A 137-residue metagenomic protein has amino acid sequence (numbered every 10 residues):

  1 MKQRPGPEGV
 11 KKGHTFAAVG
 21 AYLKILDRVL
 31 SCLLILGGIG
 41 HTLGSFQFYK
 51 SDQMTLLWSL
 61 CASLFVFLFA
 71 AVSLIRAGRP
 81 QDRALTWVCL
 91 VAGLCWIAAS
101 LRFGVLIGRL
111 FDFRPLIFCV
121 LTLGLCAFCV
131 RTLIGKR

Functional and structural regions predicted by a protein language model:
K2-R4, G9-L34: Cytosolic juxtamembrane helix and N-cap/initiation of the first transmembrane helix
K24-I25, V105, T122-R137: Membrane-water interface at the C-terminal end of transmembrane alpha helices
D27-S31, Q81-L90: Membrane-interfacial loop-to-transmembrane alpha-helix junctions, especially the N-terminal start
C32-L43, T55-G78, L90-W96: Core segments of alpha-helical transmembrane spans in multipass integral membrane proteins
L43-K50, L101-I107: Juxtamembrane "helix-exit" motif on the non-cytosolic side of transmembrane helices
F48, S73-A84: Juxtamembrane helix-break-helix junctions at the cytosolic face of small multi-pass alpha-helical membrane proteins
D52-S59, R109-C119: Non-cytosolic membrane-interface motifs at loop->transmembrane helix junctions
R79-D82, V91, I97-P115: Membrane-helix boundary connector in multi-pass membrane proteins
